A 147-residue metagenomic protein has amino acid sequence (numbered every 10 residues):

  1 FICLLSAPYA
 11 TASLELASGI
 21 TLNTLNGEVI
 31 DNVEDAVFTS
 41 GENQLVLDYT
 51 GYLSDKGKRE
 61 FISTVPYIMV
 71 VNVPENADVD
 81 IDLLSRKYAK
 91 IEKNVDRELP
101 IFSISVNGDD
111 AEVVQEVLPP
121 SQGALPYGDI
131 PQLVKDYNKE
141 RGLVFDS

Functional and structural regions predicted by a protein language model:
F1-I2: Sec-dependent N-terminal signal peptides
L5-P8: N-terminal signal peptide c-region/cleavage motif recognized by signal peptidases
T11-F38, Q44-S147: Short loop/turn and low-complexity linker motifs enriched in small/turn-promoting residues
